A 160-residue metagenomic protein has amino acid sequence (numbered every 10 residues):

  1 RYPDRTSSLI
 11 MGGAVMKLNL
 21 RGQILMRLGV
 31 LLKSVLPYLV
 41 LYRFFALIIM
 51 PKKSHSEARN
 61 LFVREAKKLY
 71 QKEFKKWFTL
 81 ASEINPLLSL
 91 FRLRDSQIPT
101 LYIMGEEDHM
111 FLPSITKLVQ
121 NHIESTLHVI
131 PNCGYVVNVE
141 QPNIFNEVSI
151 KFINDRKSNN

Functional and structural regions predicted by a protein language model:
R1, R5-L36: Flexible "cap/lid" loop of the alpha/beta hydrolase fold
A14, G105-E106, N132: Cofactor-binding loop segments of dinucleotide-utilizing enzymes, especially the Rossmann-like FAD- and NAD(P)+-binding
L20-G22, Y38-R94: Conserved alpha/beta-hydrolase catalytic His-Asp/Glu region
A66, D108, G134-V137: Glycosyltransferase donor-binding loop in the core domain
R92-Q97, Q120-I123: Short, conserved loop/helix-junction motifs that constitute active-site signature segments in enzyme catalytic cores
S96, Y102-M104: Short beta-strand/loop motif that positions the catalytic acidic residue of the alpha/beta-hydrolase fold
H109-I115: Conserved alpha/beta-hydrolase "acid-adjacent" motif
I123-N160: Catalytic active-site module of serine/aspartate enzymes centered on a nucleophile-bearing elbow/loop
